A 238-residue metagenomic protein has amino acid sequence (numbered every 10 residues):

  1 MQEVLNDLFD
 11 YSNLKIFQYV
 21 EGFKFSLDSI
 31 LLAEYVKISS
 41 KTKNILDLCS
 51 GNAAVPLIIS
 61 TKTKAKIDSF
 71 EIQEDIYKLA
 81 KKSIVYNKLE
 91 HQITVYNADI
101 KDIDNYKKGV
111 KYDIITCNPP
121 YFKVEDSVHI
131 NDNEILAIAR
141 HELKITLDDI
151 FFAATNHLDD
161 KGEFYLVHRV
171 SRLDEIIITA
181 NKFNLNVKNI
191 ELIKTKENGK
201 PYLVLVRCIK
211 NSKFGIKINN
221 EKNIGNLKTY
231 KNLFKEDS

Functional and structural regions predicted by a protein language model:
M1-V4: N-terminal auxiliary segments of SAM/dcSAM-dependent transferases
D7-N44, S50-K62, V204-R207, E221: SAM-dependent Rossmann-like transferase core, predominantly class I methyltransferases with a strong bias toward
D10, L89, N181-N184: Short, structurally constrained coil/turn elements that cap an alpha-helix or connect an alpha-helix to the following
L14, K43, A65, H91-I93 (+2 more regions): A structural micro-motif
K15, E21, K144-P201: Conserved Class I SAM-dependent methyltransferase catalytic core
E34-K108, I114-V128, F152: Conserved SAM/SAH cofactor-binding pocket of Class I
Y121-D149: Mobile active-site "lid"/loop adjacent to the S-adenosyl-L-methionine
E197-S238: SAM/dcSAM-binding transferase cores
